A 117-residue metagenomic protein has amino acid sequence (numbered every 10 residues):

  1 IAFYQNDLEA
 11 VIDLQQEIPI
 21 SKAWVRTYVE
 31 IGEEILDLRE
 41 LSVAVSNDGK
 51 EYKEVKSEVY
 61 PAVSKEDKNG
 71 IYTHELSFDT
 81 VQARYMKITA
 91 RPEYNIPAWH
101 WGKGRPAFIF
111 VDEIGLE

Functional and structural regions predicted by a protein language model:
I1-K56, G70-E117: Aromatic, loop-rich ligand-recognition surfaces of beta-strand-rich domains
E54-K65: Solvent-exposed serine/threonine-rich low-complexity stretches and specific carbohydrate-binding patches
